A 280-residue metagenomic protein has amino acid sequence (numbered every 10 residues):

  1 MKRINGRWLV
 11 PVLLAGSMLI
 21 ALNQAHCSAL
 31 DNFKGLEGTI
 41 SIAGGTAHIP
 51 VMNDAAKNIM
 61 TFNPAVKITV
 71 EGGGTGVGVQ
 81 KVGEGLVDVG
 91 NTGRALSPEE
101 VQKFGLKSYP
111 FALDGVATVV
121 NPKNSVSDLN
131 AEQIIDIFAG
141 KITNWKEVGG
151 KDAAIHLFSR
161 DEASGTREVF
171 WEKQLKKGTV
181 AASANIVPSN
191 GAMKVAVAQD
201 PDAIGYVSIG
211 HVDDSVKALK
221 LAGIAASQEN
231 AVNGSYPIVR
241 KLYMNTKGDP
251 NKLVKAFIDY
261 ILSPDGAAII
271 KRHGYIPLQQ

Functional and structural regions predicted by a protein language model:
M1-K2, F138: Intrinsically disordered, low-complexity regions enriched in Ser/Pro/Gly/Gln/His and often acidic
K2-V12: Bacterial N-terminal signal peptides that target proteins for export
R3, A21-Q24: Intrinsically disordered, low-complexity peptide-like regions
P11-A21: Bacterial N-terminal signal peptides
Q24-Q280: Exported/periplasmic ABC-transporter solute-binding proteins
